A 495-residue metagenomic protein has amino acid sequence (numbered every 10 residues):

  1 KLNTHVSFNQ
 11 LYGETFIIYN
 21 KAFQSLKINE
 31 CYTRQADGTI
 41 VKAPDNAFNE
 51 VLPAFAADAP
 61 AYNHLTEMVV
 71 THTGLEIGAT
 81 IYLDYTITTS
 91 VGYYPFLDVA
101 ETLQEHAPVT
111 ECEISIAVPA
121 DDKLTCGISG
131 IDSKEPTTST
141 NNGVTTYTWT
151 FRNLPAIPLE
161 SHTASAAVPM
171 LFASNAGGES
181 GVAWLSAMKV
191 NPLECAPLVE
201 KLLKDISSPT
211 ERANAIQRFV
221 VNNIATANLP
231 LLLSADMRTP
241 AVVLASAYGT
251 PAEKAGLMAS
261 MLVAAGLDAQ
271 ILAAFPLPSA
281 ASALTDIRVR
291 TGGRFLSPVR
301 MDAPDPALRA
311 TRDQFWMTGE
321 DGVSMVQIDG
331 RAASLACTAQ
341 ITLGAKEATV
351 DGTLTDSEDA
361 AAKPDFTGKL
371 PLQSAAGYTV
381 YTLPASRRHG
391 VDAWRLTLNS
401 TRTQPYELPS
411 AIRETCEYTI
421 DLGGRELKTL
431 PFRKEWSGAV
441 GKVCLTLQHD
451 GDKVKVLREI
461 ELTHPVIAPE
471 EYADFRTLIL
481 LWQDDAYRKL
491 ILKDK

Functional and structural regions predicted by a protein language model:
K1-K495: A sensor for short, sequence-defined functional sites
